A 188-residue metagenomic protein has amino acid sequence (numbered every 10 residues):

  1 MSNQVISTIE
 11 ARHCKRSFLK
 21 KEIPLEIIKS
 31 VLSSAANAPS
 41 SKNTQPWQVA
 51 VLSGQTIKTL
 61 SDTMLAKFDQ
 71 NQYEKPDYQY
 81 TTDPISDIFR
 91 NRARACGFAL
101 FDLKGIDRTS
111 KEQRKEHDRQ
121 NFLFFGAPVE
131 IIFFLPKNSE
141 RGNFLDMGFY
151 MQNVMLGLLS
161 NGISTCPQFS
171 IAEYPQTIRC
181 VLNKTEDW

Functional and structural regions predicted by a protein language model:
M1-W188: Acidic, surface-exposed loops and disordered segments
